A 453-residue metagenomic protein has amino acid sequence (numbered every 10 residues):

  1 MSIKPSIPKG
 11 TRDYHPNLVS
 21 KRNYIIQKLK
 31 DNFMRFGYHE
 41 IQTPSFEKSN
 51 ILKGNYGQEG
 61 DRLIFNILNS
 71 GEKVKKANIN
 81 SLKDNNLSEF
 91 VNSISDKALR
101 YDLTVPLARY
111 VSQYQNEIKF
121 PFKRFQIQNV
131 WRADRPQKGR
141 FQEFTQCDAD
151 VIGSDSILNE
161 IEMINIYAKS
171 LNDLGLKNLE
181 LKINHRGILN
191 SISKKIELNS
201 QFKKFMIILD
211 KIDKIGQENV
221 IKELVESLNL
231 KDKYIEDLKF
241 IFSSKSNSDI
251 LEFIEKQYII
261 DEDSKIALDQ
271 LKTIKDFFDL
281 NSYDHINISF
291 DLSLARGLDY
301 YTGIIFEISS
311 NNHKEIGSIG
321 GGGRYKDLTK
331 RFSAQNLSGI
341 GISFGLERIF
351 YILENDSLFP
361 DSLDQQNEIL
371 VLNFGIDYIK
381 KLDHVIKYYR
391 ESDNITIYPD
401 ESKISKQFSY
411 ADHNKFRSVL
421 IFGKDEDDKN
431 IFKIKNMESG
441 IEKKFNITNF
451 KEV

Functional and structural regions predicted by a protein language model:
M1-V19, K76, K83-N92: Auxiliary tRNA-acceptor-end handling modules of aminoacyl-tRNA synthetases
S2-H15, K203-E255: N-terminal targeting/leader regions
D13, L68, S193-L198, K214 (+2 more regions): Phosphate-rich ligand and nucleic-acid binding surfaces
K21-G37, E47-K48, K83-I94, D102-N116 (+2 more regions): Positively charged, Gly/Ser-enriched RNA/tRNA-binding surfaces
S45-K97: Polyanion/phosphate-binding surface patch
G60-K76, E197-V220, S310-N312: Acidic, His- and aromatic-enriched active-site or binding-groove loops in soluble protein domains that engage sugars
F141-C147, I183-S191: Short, conserved phosphate-binding/catalytic loop or strand-edge motifs used in phosphoryl-/nucleotidyl-transfer
A168-D173, G187-I196: Hydrophobic mid-domain F-helix/FG-region of cytochrome P450s
